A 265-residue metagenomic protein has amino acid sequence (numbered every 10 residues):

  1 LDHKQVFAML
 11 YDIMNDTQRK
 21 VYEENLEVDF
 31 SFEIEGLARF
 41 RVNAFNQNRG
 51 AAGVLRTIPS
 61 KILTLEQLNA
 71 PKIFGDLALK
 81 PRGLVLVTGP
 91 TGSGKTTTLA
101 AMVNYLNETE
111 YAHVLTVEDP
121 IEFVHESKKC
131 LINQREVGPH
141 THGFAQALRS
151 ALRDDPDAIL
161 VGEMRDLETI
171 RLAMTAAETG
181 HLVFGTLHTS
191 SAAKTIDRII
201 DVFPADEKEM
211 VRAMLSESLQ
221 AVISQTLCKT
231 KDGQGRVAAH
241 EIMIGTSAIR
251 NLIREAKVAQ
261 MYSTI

Functional and structural regions predicted by a protein language model:
L1-I265: Short, flexible helix-loop junctions that flank or precede catalytic/ligand sites
